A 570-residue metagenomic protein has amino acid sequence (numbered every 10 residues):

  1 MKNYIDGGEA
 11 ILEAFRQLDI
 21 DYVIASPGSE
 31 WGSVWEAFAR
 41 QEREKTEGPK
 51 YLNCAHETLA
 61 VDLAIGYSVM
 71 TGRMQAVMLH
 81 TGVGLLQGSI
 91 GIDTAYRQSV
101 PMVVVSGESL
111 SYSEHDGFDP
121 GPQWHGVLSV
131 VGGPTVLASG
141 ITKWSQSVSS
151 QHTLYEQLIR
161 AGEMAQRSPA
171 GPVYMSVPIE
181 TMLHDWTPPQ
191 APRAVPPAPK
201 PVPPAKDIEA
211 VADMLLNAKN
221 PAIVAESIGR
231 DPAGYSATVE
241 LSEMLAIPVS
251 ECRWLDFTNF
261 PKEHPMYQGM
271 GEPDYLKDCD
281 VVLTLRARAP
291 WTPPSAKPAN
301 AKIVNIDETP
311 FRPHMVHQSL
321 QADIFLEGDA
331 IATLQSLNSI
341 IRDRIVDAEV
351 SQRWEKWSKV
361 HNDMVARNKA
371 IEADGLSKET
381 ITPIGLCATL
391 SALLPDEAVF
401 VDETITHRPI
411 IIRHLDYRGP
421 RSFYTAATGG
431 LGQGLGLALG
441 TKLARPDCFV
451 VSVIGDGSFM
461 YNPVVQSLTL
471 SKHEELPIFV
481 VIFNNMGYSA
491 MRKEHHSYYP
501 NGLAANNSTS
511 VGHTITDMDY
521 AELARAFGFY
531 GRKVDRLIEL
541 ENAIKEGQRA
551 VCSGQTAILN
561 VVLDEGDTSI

Functional and structural regions predicted by a protein language model:
M1-I345, L393-D396, F449, L468 (+4 more regions): N-terminal alpha/beta PP-like core and its mobile active-site loop of ThDP/TPP-dependent enzymes
M1-K2, S149-H152, N300-T404, S508 (+4 more regions): Phosphate/pyrophosphate-binding active-site segments
I5, G28, A205, P232 (+9 more regions): Conserved structured core elements
G8-L18, S29-E30, V34-F38, K359-D447: Active-site diphosphate/adenylate-binding microenvironment
G107, L285, I306-D307, D402 (+3 more regions): Active-site flanking residues adjacent to catalytic metal/cofactor-binding acidic residues
H115-L128, L276-D278, Q318-S319, E327 (+2 more regions): Thiamine diphosphate
S176-E180, E226-S227, E403-H407, V561-D564: Short, well-ordered beta-to-alpha junction loops that form the rim of enzyme active sites and present histidine/acidic
E226-D231, G375, G455-G457: Conserved short loop/turn motifs at secondary-structure junctions
